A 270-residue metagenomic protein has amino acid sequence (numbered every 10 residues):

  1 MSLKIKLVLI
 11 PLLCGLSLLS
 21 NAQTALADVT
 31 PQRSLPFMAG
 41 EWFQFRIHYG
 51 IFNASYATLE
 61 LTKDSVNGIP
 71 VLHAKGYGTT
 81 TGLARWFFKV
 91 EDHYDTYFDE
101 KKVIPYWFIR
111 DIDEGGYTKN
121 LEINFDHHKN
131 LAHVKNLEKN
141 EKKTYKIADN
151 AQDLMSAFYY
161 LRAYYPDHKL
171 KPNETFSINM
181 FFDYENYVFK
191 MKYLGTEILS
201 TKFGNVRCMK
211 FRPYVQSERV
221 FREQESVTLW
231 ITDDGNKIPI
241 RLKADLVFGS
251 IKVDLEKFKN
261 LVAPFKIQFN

Functional and structural regions predicted by a protein language model:
M1-L9: Bacterial N-terminal signal peptides that target proteins for export
L13-S20: Hydrophobic h-region of N-terminal signal peptides that target proteins for export in Gram-negative bacteria
T24-H127, P166-N270: Acidic, serine/threonine-rich low-complexity disordered tracts
L121-Y165: Hydrophobic, well-structured mid-protein blocks that either form specific transmembrane helices
